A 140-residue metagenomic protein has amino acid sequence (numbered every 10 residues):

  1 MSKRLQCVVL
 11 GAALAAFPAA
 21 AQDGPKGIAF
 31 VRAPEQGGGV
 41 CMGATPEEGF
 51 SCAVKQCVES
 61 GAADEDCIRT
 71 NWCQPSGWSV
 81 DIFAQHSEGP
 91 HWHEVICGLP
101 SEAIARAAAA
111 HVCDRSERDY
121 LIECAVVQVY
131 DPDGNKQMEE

Functional and structural regions predicted by a protein language model:
M1-V8: Bacterial N-terminal signal peptides that target proteins for export
C7, A20-D23: Compositionally biased, low-complexity repeat tracts
A16-P18: N-terminal signal peptide c-region/cleavage motif recognized by signal peptidases
Q22-E140: Secreted/extracellular ectodomain signature
